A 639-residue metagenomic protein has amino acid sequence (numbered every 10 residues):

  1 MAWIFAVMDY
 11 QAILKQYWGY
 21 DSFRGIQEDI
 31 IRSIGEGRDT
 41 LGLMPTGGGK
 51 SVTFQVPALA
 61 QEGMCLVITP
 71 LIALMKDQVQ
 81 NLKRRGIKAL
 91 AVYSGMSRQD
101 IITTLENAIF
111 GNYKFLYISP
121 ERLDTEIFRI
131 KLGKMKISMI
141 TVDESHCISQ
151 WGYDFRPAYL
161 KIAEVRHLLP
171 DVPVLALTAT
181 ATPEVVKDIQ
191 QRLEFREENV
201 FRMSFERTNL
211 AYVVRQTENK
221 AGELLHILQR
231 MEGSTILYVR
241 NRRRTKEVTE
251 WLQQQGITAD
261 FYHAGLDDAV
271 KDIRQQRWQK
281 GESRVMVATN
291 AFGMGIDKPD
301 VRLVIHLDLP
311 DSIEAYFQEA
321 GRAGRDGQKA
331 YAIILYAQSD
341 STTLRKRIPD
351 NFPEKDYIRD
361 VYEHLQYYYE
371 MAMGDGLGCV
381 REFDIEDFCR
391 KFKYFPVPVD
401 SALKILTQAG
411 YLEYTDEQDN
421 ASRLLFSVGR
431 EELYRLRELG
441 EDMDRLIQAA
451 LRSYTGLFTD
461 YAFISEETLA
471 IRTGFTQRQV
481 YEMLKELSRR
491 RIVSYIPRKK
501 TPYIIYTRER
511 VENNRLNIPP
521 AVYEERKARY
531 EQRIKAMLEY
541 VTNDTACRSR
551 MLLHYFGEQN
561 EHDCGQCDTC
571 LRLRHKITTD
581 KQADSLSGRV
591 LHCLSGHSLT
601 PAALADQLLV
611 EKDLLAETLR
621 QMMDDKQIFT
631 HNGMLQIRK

Functional and structural regions predicted by a protein language model:
M1-F5, L116, T249, A616-K639: Intrinsically disordered, low-complexity N-terminal extensions of nucleic-acid-metabolism proteins
A2-Y17, D21-G25, D29-S51, A58-Q61 (+1 more regions): Helicase motor core with emphasis on the C-terminal RecA-like subdomain
L66-V67, T258: Gly/serine-rich nucleotide phosphate-binding loop at the start of the catalytic core of nucleotide/ADP-ribose-handling
V301, L309-Q318, G324-N632: C-terminal accessory region of SF2 helicases/translocases
